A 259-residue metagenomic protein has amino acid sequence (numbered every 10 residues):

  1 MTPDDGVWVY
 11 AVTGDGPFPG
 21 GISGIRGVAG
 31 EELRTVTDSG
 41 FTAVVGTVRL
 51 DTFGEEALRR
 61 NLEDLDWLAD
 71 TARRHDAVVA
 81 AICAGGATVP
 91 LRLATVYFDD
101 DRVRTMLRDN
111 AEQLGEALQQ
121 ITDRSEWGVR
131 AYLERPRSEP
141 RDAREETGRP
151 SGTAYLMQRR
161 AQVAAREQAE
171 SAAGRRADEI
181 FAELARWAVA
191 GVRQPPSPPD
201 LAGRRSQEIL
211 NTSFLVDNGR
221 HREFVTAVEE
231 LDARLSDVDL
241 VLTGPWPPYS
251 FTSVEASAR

Functional and structural regions predicted by a protein language model:
M1-R259: An interfacial alpha-helical scaffold signature
